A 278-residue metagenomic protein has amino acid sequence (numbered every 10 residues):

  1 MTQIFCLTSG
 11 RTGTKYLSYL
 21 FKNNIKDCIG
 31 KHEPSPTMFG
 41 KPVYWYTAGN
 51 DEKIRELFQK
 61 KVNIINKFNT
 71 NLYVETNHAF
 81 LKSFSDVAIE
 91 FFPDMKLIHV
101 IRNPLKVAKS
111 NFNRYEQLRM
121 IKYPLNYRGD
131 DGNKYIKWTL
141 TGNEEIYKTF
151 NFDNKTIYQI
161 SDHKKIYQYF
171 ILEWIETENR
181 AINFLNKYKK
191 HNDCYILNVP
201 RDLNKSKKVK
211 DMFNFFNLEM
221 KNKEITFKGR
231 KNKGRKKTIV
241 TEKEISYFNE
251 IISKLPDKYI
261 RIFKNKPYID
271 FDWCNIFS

Functional and structural regions predicted by a protein language model:
M1, T139-S278: PAPS-dependent sulfotransferases, especially Golgi type II membrane carbohydrate sulfotransferases
M1-F68, T226-T241, Y268, W273-I276: PAPS-dependent sulfotransferase catalytic core
G13-K26, V87-F91, F112, Y195-M220: PAPS/PAP-binding and catalytic site of the sulfotransferase fold
G13-S18, T37-G40, L81-F84, L105-S110 (+3 more regions): Short catalytic/ligand-binding loop motif for oxyanion handling, primarily in non-cytosolic enzymes, centered on
I29, K96-I98, Y195-L197: Hydrophobic/aromatic beta-strand patches that form the interior of the parallel beta-sheet core in alpha/beta enzyme
N66-S85: Glycine-rich phosphate-binding loop used to anchor ATP phosphates in small-molecule kinases, encompassing both
F91-R114: Conserved phosphate-donor/acceptor-positioning beta-strand/loop module used by diverse small-molecule
M120-K148: Long, charge-dense
